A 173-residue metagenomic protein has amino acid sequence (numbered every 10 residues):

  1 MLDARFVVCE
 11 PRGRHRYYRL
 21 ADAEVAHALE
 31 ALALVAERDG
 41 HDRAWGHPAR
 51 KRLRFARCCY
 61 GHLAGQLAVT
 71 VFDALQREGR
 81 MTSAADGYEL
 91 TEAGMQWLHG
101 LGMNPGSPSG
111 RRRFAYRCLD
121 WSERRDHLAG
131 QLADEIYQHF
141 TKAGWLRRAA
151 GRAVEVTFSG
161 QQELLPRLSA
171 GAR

Functional and structural regions predicted by a protein language model:
L2-R19, A84-A85, A149-A150: Beta-hairpin "wing" of winged helix-turn-helix
E10-R38, L90, G94-W97, G160: Basic, amphipathic "hinge/linker" alpha-helix immediately C-terminal to the N-terminal HTH DNA-binding motif
A26-S83, N104-A150, A172-R173: Amphipathic alpha-helical dimerization/coiled-coil segments that flank or bridge DNA-binding/regulatory modules
A31-L32, G100-L101, R167: Residue-level signal for well-ordered alpha-helical positions
V71-F72, M81-L98: Non-catalytic interaction/regulatory modules that flank or connect domains
G79, V156-G160: Structural preference for solvent-exposed beta-strand-turn elements and adjacent flexible terminal/loop segments within
R148, V154-T157: Short, compact, well-ordered microdomains
S159-R173: Short terminal or interdomain "cap/linker" segment that borders an active site or interface and mediates
